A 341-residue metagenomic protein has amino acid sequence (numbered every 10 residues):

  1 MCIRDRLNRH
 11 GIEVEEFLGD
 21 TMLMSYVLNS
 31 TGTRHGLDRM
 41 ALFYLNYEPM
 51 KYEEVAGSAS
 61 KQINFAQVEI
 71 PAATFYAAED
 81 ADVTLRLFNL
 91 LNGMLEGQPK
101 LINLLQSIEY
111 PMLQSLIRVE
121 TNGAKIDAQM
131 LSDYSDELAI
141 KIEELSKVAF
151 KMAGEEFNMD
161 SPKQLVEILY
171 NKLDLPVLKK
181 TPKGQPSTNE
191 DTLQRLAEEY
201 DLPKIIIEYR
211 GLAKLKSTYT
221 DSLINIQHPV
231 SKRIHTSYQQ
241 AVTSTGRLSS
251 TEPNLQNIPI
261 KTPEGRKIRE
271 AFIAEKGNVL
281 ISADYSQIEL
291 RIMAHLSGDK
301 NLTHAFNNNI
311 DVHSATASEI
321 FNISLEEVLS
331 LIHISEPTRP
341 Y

Functional and structural regions predicted by a protein language model:
M1-I3, I332-Y341: Single conserved hydrophobic/aromatic residue that forms the stacking wall/gate of nucleotide- or nucleobase-binding
R4, N8-R9, E13-E15, G19 (+8 more regions): Conserved "right-hand" nucleotidyltransferase catalytic core of DNA-directed polymerases
E13-N29, N309-H313: Conserved beta-strand -> loop -> alpha-helix junction used to position metal-binding or nucleic-acid-contacting
L23, Q287, R339: Short, glycine/acidic-enriched loop or turn micro-motifs at the edges of active sites
F75-Y76, T303-I310: Active-site metal-coordination segments of metallo-dependent hydrolases
R266, L290-R291, H295, D311-A315: Feature representing long, continuous alpha-helical segments
R269, K276-I281: Conserved active-site neighborhood of enzyme catalytic/cofactor-binding cores
V312-L331: Generic long, charged, amphipathic alpha-helical segments
